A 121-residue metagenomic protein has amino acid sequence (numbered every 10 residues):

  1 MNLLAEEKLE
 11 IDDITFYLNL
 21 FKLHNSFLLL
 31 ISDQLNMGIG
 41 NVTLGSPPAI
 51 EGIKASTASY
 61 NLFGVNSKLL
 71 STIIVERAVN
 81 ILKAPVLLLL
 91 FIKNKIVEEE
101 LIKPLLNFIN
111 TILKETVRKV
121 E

Functional and structural regions predicted by a protein language model:
M1-N2, I11: Ser/Thr/Pro-rich, acidic low-complexity intrinsically disordered regulatory segments
E7-I81, P85-N94, E99-T111, E115-E121: Conserved mixed alpha/beta catalytic, RNA-binding, or beta-rich assembly cores of soluble enzyme, regulatory
